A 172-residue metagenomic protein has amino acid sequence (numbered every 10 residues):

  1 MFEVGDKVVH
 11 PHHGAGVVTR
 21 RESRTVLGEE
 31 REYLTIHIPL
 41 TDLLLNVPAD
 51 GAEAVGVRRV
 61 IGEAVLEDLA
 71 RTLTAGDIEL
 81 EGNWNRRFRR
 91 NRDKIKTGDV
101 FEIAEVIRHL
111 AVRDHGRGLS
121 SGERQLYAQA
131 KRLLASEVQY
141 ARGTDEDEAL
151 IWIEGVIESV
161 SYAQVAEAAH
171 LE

Functional and structural regions predicted by a protein language model:
M1-V57: A positional/architectural concept
D50, V55-E172: Charge/polar-rich, low-complexity and marginally structured segments
